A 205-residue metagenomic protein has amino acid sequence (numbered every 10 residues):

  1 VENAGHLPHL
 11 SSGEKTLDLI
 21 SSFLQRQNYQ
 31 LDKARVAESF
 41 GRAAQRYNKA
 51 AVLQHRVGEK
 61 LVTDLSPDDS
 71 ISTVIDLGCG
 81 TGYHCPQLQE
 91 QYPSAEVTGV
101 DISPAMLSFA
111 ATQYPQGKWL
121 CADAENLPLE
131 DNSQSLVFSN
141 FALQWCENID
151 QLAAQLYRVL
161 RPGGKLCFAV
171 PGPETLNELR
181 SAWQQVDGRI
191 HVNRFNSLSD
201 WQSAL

Functional and structural regions predicted by a protein language model:
L10-S21: Post-His helix in hydrolase/transferase enzymes
Y29-R56: Class I SAM-dependent methyltransferase Rossmann-like catalytic core, especially the SAM/SAH-binding loop
V52-S70, Q87: Conserved alpha-helix/loop element of class I SAM-dependent methyltransferases that forms part of the SAM/SAH-binding
T73-L127: Class I SAM-dependent methyltransferase SAM/SAH-binding core
E125-V137: A short acidic, Gly/Pro-enriched loop at the edge of an enzyme's catalytic core that lines a small-molecule cofactor
S135-I149: A short SAM/SAH-binding and catalytic strip from SAM-dependent methyltransferases
D150-K165: A short glycine-rich, Lys/Arg-flanked "PGG" loop and its adjoining helix->strand segment in the class I
K165-L205: Conserved catalytic/acceptor-binding region of the Class I
